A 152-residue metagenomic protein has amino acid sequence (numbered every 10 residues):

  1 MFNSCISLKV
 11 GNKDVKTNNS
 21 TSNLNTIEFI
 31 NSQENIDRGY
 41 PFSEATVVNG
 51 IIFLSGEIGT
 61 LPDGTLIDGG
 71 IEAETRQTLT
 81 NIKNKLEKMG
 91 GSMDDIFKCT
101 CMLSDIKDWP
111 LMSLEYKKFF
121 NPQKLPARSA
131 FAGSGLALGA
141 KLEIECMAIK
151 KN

Functional and structural regions predicted by a protein language model:
F2-T80, N84-M89, D94, L103-N152: N-terminal presequence-like segments and the immediate start of the first folded domain
F97-C99: Surface-exposed aromatic
